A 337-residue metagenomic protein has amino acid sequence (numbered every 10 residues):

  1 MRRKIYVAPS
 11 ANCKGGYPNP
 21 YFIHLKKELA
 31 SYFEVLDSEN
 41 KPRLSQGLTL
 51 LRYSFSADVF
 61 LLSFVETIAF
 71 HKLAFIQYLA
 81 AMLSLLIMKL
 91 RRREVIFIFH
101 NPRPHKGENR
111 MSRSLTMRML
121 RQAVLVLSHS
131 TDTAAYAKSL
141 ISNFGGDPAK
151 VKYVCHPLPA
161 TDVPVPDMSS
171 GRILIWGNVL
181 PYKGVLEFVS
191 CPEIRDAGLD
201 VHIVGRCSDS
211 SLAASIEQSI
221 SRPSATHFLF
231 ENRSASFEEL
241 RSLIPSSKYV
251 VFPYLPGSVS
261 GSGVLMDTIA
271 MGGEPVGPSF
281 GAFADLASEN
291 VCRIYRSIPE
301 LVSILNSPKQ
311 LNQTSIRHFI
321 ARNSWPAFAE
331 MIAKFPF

Functional and structural regions predicted by a protein language model:
P20, L180-I194, S211-A214: A conserved mid-protein helix/loop that constitutes part of the nucleotide-sugar donor-binding site
R121-D162: Donor nucleotide-sugar binding/catalytic pocket of nucleotide-sugar-dependent glycosyltransferases
P148, K152-G171, P181-G184, F337: Acidic anion/phosphate-binding donor-loop and adjacent secondary structure in glycosyltransferase catalytic cores
D200-A214, R233: Glycosyltransferase donor-sugar binding loop
A214-E238: Nucleotide-activated donor-binding/catalytic signature segment of Leloir-type glycosyltransferases, i.e., the conserved
V250-V251, A270-G277: Short hydrophobic beta-strand element within catalytic cores of glycosyltransferases and related nucleotide-activated
F252-M266, F280, A284-D285: Nucleotide-sugar-dependent
P299, L305, K309-F337: A charged, aromatic-enriched C-terminal amphipathic alpha-helix characteristic of glycosyltransferases across folds
